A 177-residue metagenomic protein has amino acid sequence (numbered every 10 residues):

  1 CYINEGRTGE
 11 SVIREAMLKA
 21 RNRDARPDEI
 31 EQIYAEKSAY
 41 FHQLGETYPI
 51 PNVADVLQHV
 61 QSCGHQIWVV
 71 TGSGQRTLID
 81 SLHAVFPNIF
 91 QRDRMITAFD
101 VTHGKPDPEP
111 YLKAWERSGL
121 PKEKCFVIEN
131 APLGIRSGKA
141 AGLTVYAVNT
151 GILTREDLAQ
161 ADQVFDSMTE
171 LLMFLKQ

Functional and structural regions predicted by a protein language model:
C1-R21: Alpha-helical substrate-recognition element adjacent to the catalytic core
N4-G9, I33-K37, G74: Hydrophobic/aromatic residues within well-ordered alpha-helical segments
G9, P49, D107: Conserved donor sugar-nucleotide recognition element shared by glycan-biosynthetic enzymes
M17-D55, C63: Metal-dependent phosphoesterase signature
A54, Q58, G74-Q177: Asp-based, Mg2+/Mn2+-dependent phosphohydrolase catalytic module
C63-G64, Q160: Structured helix-beta-strand junction loops
